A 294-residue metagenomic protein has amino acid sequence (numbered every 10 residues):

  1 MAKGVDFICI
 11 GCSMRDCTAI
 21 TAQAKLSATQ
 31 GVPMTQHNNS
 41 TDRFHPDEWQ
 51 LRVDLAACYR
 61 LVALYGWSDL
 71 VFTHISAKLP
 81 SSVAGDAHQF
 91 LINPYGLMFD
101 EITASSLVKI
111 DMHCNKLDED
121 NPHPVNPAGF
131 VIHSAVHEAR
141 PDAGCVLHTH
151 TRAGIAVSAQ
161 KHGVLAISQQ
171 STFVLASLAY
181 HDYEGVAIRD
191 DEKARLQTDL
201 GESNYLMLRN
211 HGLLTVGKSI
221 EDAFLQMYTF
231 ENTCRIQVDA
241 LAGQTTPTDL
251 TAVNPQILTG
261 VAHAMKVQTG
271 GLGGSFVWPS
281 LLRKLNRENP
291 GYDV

Functional and structural regions predicted by a protein language model:
C9-C12, C17: Cysteine-centered motifs
G31-C58, N204-M207, G212-V294: A conserved C-terminal secondary-structure "cap"
F44-W49, D118-P127, S177-A187: Flexible, glycine/proline-enriched loop segments at strand-loop-helix junctions that form or flank small-ligand binding
R52-L147, G154-L165, S171-T172: An anion-binding catalytic pocket shared by soluble metabolic enzymes
R152-E192, Q197: Class I SAM-dependent methyltransferase SAM-binding "motif I" and its flanking Rossmann-like core
